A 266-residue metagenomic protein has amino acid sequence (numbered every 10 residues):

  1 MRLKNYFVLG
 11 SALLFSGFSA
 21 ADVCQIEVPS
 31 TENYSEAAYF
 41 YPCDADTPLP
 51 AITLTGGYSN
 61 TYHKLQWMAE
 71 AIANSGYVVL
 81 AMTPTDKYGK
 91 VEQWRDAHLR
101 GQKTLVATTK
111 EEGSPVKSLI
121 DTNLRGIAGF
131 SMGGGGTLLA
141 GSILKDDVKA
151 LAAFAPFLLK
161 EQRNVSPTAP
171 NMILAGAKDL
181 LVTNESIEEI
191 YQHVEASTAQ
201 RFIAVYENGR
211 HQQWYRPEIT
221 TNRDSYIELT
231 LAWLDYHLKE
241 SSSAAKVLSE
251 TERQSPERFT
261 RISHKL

Functional and structural regions predicted by a protein language model:
S16-S19: N-terminal signal peptide c-region/cleavage motif recognized by signal peptidases
A21-T47: N-terminal cap/lid segment of alpha/beta-hydrolase-fold proteins
D44-T47, E92-G135, I143: Gly/Ser-rich "nucleophile elbow"/oxyanion-hole loop immediately N-terminal to the catalytic nucleophile in hydrolases
P48-G57: Short beta-strand element of the alpha/beta-hydrolase
S59-Y62, P84-G101, Q162: Catalytic nucleophile-loop/oxyanion-hole region of alpha/beta-hydrolase and closely related hydrolase-like folds
H63-M82: Short amphipathic alpha-helix adjacent to the substrate-entry channel of hydrolases
D146-L158: A conserved short beta-strand
P167-A232, Y236-L238: Active-site-adjacent alpha-helix of alpha/beta-hydrolase-fold enzymes
